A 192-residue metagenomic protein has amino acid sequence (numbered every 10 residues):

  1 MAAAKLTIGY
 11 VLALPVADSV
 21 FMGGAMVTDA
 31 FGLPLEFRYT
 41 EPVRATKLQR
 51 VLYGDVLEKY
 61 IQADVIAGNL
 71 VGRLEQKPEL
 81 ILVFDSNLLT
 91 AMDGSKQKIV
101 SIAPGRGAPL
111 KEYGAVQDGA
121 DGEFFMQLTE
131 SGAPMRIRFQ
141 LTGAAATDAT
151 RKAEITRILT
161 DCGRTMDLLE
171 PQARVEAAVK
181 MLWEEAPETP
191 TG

Functional and structural regions predicted by a protein language model:
A2-A17: Two-metal-ion RNase H-like nuclease active-site motif
P15-A17, F84-T90: Gly/Ser/Thr-rich loops at beta-strand to alpha-helix junctions that form or flank small-molecule/cofactor-binding
G23-K77: A glycine-rich, hydrophobic loop/mini-helix early in the fold
R73, L89, Y113: Polyanion-binding surfaces on beta-sheet-dominated domains and ring/shell assemblies
E79-I81: Structural motif
L88-P104: Short Gly/Thr/Asp-enriched flexible loops that form oxyanion-binding sites at enzyme active sites
R106-L110: Short gly/pro/ser/thr-enriched loop/turn and capping motifs at secondary-structure boundaries
K111-G192: C-terminal folded domains that constitute the principal catalytic or ligand-binding module of multi-domain proteins
